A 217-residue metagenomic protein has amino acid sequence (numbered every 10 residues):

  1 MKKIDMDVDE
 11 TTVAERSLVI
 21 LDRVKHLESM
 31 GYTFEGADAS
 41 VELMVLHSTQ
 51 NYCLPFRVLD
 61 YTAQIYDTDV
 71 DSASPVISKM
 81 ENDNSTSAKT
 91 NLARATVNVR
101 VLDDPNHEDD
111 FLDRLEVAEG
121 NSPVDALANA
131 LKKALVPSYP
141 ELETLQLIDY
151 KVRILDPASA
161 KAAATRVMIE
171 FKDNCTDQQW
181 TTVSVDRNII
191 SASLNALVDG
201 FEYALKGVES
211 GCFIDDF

Functional and structural regions predicted by a protein language model:
K2-F217: Terminal or standalone catalytic/regulatory effector modules within metabolic enzymes and repeat proteins
